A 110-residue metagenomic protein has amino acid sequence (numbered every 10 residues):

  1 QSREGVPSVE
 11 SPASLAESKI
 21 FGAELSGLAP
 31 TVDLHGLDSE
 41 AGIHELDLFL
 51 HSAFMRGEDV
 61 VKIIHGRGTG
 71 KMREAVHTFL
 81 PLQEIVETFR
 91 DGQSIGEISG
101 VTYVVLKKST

Functional and structural regions predicted by a protein language model:
Q1-T110: Long, charged, low-complexity intrinsically disordered regions
